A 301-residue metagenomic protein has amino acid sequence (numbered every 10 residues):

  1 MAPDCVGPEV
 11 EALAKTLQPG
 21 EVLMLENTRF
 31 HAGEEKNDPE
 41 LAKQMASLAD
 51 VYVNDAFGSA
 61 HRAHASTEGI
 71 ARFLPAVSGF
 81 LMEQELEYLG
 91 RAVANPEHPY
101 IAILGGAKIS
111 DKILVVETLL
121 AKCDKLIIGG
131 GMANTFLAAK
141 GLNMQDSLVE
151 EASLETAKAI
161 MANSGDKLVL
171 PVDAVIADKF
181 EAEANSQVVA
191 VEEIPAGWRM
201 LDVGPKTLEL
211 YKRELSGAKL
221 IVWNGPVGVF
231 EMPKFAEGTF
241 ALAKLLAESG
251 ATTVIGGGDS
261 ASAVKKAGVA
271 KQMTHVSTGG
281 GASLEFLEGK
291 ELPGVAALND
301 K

Functional and structural regions predicted by a protein language model:
M1-K301: Active-site loop-to-helix "anion-binding N-cap" substructures in soluble metabolic enzymes
